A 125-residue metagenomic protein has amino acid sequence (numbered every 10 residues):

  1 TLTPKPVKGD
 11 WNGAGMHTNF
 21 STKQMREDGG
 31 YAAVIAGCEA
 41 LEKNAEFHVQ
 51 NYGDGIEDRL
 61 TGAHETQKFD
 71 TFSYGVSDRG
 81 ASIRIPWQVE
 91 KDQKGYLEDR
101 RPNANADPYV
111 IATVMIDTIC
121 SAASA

Functional and structural regions predicted by a protein language model:
T1-S124: Active-site capping/gating regions of soluble enzymes
